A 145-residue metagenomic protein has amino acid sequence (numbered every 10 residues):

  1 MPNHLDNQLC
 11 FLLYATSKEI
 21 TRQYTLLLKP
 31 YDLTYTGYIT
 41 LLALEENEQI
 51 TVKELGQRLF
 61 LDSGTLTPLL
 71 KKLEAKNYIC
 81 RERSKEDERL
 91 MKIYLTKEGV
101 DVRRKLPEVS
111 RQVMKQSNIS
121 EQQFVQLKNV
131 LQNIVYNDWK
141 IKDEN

Functional and structural regions predicted by a protein language model:
M1-D6, Q122, Q126-N129, V135-N145: Short, Lys/Arg-enriched, disordered terminal segments
M1-Y31: N-terminal leader segment of winged-helix/HTH proteins
D6, C10, T34, S63 (+3 more regions): Short, structured helix-loop boundary elements
Y14, L42-E46, P107: Short, locally clustered residues in the helix-turn-helix/winged-helix DNA-binding domain
T16, I20-Q23, L59, V102 (+3 more regions): Alpha-helical linker/hinge and terminal dimerization helices associated with HTH transcriptional regulators
R22-T65: N-terminal helix-turn-helix DNA-binding core of bacterial DNA-binding proteins
K71-N129: Charged, amphipathic alpha-helical coiled-coil/dimerization segments
